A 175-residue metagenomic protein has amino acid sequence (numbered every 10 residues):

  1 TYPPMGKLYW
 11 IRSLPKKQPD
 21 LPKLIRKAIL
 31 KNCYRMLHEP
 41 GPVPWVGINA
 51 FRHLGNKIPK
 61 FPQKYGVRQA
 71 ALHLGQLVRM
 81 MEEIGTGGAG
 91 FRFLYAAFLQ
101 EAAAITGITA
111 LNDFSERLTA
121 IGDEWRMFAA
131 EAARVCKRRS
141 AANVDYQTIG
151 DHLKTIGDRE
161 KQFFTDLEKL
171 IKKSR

Functional and structural regions predicted by a protein language model:
T1-G87, L94: Noncatalytic regulatory segments and standalone regulatory/sensor domains
V78-R175: Charged, long alpha-helical assembly modules
